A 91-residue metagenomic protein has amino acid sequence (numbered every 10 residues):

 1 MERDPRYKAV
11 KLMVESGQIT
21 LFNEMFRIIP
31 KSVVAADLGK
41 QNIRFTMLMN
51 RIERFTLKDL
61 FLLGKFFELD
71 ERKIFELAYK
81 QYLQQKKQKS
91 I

Functional and structural regions predicted by a protein language model:
M1-K31: A short, Lys/Arg-rich alpha-helix, primarily the initiator
P30-A36, L63: Short alpha-helical "recognition helix" segments of helix-turn-helix
K31, N42, L57-L60: Helix-turn-helix DNA-binding elements, focusing on the entry/boundary residues of the two helices that contact DNA
S32, I43-T46, R72: Key DNA-contact positions within bacterial/archaeal DNA-binding proteins
L38-F55: Recognition helix of helix-turn-helix/homeodomain-like DNA-binding domains that insert into the DNA major groove
R51-K58, Y82-Q85: Short, solvent-exposed alpha-helical "recognition" segments
K58-K73: DNA major-groove recognition helix of helix-turn-helix/homeodomain DNA-binding modules
K73-I91: Short amphipathic recognition helices of helix-turn-helix/homeodomain-type DNA-binding modules
